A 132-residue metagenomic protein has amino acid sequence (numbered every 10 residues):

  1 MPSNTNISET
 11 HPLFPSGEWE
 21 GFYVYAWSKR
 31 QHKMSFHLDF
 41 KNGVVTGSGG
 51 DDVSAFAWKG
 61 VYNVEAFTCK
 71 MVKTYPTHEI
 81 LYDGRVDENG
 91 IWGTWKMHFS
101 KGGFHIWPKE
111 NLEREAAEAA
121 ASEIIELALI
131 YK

Functional and structural regions predicted by a protein language model:
P2-Y131: Central antiparallel beta-sheet cores of small beta-barrel/beta-sandwich binding domains
